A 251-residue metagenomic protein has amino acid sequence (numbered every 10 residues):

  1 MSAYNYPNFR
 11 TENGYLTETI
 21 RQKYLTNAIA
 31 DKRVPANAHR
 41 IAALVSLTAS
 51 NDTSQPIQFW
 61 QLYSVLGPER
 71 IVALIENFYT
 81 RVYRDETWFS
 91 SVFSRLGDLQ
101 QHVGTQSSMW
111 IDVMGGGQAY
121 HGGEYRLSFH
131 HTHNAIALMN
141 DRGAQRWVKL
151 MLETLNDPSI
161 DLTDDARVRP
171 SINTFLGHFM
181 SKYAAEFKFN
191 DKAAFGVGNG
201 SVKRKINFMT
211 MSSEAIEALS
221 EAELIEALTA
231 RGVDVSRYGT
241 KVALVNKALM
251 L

Functional and structural regions predicted by a protein language model:
S2-L251: Core of compact, soluble alpha-helical bundle domains
